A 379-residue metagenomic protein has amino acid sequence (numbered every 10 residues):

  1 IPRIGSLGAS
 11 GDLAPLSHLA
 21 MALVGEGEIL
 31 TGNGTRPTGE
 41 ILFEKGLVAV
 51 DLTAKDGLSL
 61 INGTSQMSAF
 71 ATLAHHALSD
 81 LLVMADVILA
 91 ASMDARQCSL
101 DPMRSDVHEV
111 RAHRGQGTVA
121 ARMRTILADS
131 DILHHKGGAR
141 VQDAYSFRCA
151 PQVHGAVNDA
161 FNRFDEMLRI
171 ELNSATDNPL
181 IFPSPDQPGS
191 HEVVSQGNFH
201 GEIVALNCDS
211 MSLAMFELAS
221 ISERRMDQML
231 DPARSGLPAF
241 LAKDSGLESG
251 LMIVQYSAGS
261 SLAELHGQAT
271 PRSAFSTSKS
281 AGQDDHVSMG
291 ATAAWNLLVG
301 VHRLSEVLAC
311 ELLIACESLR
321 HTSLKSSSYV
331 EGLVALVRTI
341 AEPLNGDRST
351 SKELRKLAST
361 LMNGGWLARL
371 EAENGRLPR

Functional and structural regions predicted by a protein language model:
I1: Anion-binding (especially nucleotide phosphate/pyrophosphate-binding) glycine-rich loop and adjoining beta-alpha core
G5-G27: A gly/ser-rich beta-alpha-beta helix-loop segment of oxidoreductase catalytic cores
A20-R379: C-terminal auxiliary extensions adjacent to catalytic cores
